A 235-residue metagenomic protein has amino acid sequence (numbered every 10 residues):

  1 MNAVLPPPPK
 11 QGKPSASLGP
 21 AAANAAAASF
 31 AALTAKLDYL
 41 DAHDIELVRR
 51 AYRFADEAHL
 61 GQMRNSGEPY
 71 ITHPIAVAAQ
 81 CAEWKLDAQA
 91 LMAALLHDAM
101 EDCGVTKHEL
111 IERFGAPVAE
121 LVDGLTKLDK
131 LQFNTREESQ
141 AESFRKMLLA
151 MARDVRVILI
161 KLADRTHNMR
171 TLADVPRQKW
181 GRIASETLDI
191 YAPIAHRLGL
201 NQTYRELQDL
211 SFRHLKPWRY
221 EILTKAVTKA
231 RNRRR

Functional and structural regions predicted by a protein language model:
M1-R235: Active-site helical microenvironments for divalent-metal-assisted chemistry
